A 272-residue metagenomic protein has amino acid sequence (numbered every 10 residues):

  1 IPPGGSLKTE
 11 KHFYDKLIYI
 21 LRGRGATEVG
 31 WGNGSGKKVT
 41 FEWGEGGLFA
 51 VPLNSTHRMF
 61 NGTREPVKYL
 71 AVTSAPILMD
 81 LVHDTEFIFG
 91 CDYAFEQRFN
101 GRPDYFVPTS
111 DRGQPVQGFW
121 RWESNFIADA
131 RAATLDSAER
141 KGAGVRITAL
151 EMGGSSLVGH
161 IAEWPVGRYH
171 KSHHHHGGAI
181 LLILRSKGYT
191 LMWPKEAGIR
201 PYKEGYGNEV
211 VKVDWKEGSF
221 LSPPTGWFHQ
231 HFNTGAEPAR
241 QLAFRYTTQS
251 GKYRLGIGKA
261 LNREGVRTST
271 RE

Functional and structural regions predicted by a protein language model:
I1-H12, N33, V158-G178, L191-G198 (+2 more regions): Conserved short histidine dyad/triad with adjacent acidic residue
K8-E10, D15-I20, T40-F41, L48-F49 (+4 more regions): His/acidic/aromatic-lined binding-pocket segments of jelly-roll/cupin-type domains and related regulatory beta-sandwich
W31-P52, K195-T225: Short acidic-glycine-tyrosine-enriched beta hairpin
E42-E45, A50-L81, D214-E217, T225-G251: Ligand-binding loop in jelly-roll beta-barrel domains
D84-I161, K171, K259, R271-E272: A short, N-terminal "cap"/entry segment at the start of jelly-roll beta-barrel domains of the cupin/DSBH fold
T148, S155-I161, L181, G188-P194 (+1 more regions): Eukaryotic modular interaction domains in large regulatory/scaffold proteins
A162, R240, T247-R263, T270: Non-heme Fe(II)/2-oxoglutarate
